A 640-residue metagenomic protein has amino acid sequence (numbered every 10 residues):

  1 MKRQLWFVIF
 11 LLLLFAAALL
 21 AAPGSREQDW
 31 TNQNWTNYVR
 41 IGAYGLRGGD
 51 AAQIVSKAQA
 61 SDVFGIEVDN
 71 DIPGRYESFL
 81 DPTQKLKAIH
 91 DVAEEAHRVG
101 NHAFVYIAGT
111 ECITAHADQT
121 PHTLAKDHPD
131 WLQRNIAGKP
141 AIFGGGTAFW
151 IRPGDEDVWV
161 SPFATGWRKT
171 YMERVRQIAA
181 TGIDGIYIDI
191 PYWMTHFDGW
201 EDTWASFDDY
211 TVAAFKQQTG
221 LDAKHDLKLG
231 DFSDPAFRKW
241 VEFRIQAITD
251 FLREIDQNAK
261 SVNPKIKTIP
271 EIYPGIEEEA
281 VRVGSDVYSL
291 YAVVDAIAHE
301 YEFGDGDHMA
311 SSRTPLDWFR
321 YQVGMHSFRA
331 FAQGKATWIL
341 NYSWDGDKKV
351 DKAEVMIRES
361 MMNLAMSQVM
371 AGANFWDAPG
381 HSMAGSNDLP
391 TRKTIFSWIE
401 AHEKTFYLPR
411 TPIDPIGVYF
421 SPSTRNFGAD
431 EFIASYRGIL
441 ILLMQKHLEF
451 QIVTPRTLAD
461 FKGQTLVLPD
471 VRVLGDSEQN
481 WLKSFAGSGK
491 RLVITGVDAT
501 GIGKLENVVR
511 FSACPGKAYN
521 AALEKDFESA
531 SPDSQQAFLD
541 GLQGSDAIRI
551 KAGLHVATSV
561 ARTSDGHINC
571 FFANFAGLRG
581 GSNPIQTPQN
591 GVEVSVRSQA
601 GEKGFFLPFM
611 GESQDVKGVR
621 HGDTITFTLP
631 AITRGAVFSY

Functional and structural regions predicted by a protein language model:
V8-A18: Bacterial N-terminal signal peptides
G24-I54: Boundary/entry segment of secreted carbohydrate-active catalytic domains
N37-A43, I66-V68, A103-Y106, I186-I188 (+4 more regions): Hydrophobic faces of well-ordered beta-strands that scaffold small-molecule active sites in alpha/beta enzyme cores
A43-A60, G166-I178, E279-S289, I357-A365: Short, acidic/polar
G49-R75, T181-G185, A296-I297, L364-A371 (+2 more regions): Catalytic domains of carbohydrate-active enzymes, especially glycoside hydrolases
A60-T181, W193-F197: Acidic/aromatic-lined carbohydrate-recognition and catalytic surfaces of CAZymes acting on diverse glycans
G138-Q322, S327: Polysaccharide-binding and catalytic clefts of secreted carbohydrate-active enzymes
T249-K267, Y273-P274, Y291-Y640: Carbohydrate-binding surfaces of carbohydrate-active enzymes
